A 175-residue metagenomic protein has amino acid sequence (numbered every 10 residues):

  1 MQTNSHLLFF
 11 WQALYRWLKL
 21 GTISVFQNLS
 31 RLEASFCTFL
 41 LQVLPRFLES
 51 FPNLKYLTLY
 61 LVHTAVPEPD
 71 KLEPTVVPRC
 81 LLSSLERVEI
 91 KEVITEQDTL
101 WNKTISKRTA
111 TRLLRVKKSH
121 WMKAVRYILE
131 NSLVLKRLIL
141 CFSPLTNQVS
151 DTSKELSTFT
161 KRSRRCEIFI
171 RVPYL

Functional and structural regions predicted by a protein language model:
M1-L175: Non-core capping and flanking segments associated with repeat-based/extracellular domains
